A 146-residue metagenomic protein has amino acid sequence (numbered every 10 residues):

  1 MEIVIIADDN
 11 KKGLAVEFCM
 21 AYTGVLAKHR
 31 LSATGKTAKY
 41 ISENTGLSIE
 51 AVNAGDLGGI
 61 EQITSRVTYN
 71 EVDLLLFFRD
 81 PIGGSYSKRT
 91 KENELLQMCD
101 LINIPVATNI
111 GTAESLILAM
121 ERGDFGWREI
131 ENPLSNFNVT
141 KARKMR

Functional and structural regions predicted by a protein language model:
I3, G24-L31, I102-I104: Short active-site oxyanion
G13-G24: Histidine-anchored nucleotide/phosphate-binding helix
K28-T37, I41: Short internal beta-strands
R30, L47-G58, W127-I130: Short hydrophobic/aromatic-enriched beta-strand-loop microsegments
S32-T34, A51-N53, F77, V106-T112: General beta-strand structural signal in soluble alpha/beta enzymes
I60-L101: Mid-chain, well-packed structural core segment of small domains
E92-G123: Ser/Thr/Gly-rich flexible loops in soluble cytosolic domains mediating phosphotransfer, phosphorylation
G111-R143: Short, glycine-/small-residue-rich phosphate/pyrophosphate-handling segment
